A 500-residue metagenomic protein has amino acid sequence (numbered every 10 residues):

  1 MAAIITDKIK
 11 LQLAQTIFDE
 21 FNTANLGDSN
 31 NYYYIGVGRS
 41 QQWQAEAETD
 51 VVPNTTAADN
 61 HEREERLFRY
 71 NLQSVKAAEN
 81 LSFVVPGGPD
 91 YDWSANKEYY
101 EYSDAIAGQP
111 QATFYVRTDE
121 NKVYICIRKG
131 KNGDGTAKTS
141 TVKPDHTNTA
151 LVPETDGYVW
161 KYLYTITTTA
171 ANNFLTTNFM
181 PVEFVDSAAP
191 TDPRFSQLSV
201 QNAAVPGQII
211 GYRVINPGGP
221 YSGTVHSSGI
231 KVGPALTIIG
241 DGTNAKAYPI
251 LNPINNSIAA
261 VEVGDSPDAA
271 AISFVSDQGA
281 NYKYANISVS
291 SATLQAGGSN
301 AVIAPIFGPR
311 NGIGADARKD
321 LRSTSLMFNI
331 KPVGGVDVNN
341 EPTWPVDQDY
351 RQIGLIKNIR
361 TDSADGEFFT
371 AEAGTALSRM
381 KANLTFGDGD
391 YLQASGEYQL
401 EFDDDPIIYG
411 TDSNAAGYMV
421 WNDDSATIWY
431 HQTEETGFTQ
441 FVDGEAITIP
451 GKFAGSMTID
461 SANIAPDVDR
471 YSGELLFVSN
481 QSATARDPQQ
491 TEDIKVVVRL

Functional and structural regions predicted by a protein language model:
M1-P206, G298-G308, G312, Y409-G410 (+5 more regions): Tryptophan-rich substrate-binding surfaces of secreted polymer-degrading and adhesive proteins
P153-L500: Conserved, function-critical positions that sit in or immediately flank catalytic and ligand-binding motifs
